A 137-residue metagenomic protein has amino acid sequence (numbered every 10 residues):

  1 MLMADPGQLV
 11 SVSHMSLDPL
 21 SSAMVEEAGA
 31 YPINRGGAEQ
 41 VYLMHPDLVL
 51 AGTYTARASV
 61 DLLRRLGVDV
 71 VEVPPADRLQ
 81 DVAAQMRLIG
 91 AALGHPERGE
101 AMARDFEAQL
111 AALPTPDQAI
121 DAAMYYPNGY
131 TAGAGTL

Functional and structural regions predicted by a protein language model:
M1-Y54: A short, structured surface patch at a secondary-structure boundary
A4, A132-T136: C-terminal lobe and pocket-closing loops of periplasmic/extracytoplasmic Venus-flytrap solute-binding proteins
S21-M24, Q85, G135-L137: Short aromatic-enriched loop/helix-cap "lid" or pocket-rim segments at secondary-structure transitions that line
A58-G133: Extracytoplasmic substrate-binding proteins
